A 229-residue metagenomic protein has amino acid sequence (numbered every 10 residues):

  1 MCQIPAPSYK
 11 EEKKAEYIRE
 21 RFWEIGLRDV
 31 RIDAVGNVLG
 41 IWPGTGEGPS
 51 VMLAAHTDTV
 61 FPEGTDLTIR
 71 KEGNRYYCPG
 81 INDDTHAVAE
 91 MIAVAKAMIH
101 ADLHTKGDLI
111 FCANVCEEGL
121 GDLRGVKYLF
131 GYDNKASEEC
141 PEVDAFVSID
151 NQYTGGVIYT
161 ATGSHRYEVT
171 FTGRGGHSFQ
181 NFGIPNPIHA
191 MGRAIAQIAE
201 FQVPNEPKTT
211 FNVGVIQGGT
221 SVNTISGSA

Functional and structural regions predicted by a protein language model:
M1-I4, I25, A97-D102, Y132-A136 (+2 more regions): Change "in soluble alpha/beta enzymes" to "in soluble alpha/beta proteins
M1-P79: Acidic/His- and Gly-rich active-site-bordering loop/insert found across diverse amide/peptide-bond hydrolases
E16-R19, V88-K96, K127-F130, E168 (+1 more regions): Predominant activation on well-ordered alpha-helical scaffold segments within soluble catalytic domains
G44-P49, G163-S164, N223-A229: A short, glycine/Asx- and small/polar-enriched loop/turn that sits immediately N-terminal to a beta-strand
A55-V60, D66, Q152-T154, A161-H165 (+1 more regions): Short glycine-enriched loops at secondary-structure junctions
R75, G80, D84-S164: Acidic/histidine-rich catalytic neighborhood of metal-dependent amide-processing enzymes
N181-I225: Acidic-enriched catalytic cores of C-N bond-cleaving enzymes acting on peptides and small amides
